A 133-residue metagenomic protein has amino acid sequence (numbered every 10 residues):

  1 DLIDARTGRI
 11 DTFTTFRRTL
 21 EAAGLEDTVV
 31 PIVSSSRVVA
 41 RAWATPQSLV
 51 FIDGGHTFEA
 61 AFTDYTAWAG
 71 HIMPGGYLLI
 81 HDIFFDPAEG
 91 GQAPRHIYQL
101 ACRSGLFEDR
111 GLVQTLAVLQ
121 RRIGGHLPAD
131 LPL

Functional and structural regions predicted by a protein language model:
D1-L133: S-adenosylmethionine/decaboxylated-SAM
